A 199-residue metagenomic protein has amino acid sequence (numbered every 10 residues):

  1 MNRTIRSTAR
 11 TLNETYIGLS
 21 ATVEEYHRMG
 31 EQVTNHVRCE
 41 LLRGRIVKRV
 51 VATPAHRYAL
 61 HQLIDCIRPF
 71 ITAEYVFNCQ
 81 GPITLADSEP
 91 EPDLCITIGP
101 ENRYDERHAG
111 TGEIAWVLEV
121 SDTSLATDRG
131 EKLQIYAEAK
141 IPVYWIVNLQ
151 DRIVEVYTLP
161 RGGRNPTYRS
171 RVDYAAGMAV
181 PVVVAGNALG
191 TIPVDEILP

Functional and structural regions predicted by a protein language model:
M1-P199: Gly/Pro/Ser/Thr-rich low-complexity, intrinsically disordered segments predominantly at protein N-termini
